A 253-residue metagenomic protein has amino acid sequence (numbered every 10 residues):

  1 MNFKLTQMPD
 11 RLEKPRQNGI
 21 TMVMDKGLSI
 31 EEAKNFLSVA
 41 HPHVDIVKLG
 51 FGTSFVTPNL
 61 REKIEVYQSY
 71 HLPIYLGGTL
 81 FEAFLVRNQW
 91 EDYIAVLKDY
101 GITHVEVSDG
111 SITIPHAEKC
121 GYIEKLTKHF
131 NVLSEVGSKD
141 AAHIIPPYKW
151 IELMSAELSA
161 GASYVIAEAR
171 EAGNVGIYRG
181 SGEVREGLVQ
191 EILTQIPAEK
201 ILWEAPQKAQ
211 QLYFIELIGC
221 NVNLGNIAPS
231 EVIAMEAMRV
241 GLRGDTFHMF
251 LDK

Functional and structural regions predicted by a protein language model:
M1-V66: Conserved N-terminal beta1-alpha1 strand-loop-helix module at the mouth
F3-D10, Q190-K253: C-terminal alpha-helical cap/extension of soluble enzyme domains
Q17-E31, G50-T53, Y75-Q89, E135-K149: Active-site mouth loops of central-metabolism enzymes
N18-M24, D45-L49, I74-G78, V105-V107 (+4 more regions): Hydrophobic faces of well-ordered beta-strands that scaffold small-molecule active sites in alpha/beta enzyme cores
S29-E31, S54-Y67, A83-Y93, G110-F130 (+4 more regions): Active-site-adjacent beta->alpha loops and helix N-cap segments on the catalytic face of soluble alpha/beta enzymes
N35, Q89-A95, I145-S159, P206-C220: Catalytic cores of alpha/beta
F36-A40, Y67, V96-L97, K125-L126 (+3 more regions): Generic structural signal for hydrophobic
K98-I177: Conserved anion-binding
